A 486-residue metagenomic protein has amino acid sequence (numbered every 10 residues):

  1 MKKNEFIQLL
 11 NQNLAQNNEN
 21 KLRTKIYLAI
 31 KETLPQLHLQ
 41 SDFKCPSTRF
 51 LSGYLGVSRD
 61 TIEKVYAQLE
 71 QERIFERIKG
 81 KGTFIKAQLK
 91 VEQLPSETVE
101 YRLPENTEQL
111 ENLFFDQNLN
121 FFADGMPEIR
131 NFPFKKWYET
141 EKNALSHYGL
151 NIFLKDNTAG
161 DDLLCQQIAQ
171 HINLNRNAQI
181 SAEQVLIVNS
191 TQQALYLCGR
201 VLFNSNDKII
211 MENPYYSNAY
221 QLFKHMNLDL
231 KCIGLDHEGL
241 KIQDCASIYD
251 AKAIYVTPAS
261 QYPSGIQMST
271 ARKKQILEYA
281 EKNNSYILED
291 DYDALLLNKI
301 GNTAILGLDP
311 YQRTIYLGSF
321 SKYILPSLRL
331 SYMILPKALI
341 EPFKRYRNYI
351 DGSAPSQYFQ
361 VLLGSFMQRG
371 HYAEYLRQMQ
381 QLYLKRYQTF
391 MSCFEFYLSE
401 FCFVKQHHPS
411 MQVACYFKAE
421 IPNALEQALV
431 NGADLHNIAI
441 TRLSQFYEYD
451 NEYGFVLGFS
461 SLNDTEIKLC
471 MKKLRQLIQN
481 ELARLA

Functional and structural regions predicted by a protein language model:
M1-K142, Y349-P355, G364-M367, R377-Q380 (+6 more regions): N-terminal basic, amphipathic alpha-helical segments
E76-R77, I180, I440: Short beta-strand "wing" residues that participate in macromolecule-binding interfaces
G80, A182, Q406-Q412: Short Gly/Ser/Thr- and Asp/Glu-enriched loop/turn motifs at secondary-structure junctions
N151-N283, L295-L308, Y383, L482: Conserved core of the PLP fold type I
M211, L288-E289: Hydrophobic residues in beta-strands of the RecA-like P-loop NTPase core, especially within AAA+ ATPase
I315-F396, F403-H407: PLP-dependent aminotransferase class I/II
Q445-D450: AMP-binding (ANL) adenylation modules
